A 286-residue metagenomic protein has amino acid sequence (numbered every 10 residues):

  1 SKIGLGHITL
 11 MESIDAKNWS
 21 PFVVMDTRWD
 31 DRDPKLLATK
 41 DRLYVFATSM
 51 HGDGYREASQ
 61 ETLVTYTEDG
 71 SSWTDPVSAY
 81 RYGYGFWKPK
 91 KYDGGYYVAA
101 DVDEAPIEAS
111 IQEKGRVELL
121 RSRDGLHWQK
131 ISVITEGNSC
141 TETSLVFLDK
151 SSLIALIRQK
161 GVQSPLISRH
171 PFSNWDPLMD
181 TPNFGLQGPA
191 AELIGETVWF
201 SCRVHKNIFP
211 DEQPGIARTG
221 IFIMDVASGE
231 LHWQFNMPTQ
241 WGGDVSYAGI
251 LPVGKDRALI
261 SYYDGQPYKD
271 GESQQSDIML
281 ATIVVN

Functional and structural regions predicted by a protein language model:
S1-R32, L37-G188, E192-G243, V253-L259 (+1 more regions): Beta-rich carbohydrate-recognition and catalytic domains
Y247-G249: Signature of short aromatic-glycine-proline-rich micro-motifs recurring in repeat-based ectodomains
